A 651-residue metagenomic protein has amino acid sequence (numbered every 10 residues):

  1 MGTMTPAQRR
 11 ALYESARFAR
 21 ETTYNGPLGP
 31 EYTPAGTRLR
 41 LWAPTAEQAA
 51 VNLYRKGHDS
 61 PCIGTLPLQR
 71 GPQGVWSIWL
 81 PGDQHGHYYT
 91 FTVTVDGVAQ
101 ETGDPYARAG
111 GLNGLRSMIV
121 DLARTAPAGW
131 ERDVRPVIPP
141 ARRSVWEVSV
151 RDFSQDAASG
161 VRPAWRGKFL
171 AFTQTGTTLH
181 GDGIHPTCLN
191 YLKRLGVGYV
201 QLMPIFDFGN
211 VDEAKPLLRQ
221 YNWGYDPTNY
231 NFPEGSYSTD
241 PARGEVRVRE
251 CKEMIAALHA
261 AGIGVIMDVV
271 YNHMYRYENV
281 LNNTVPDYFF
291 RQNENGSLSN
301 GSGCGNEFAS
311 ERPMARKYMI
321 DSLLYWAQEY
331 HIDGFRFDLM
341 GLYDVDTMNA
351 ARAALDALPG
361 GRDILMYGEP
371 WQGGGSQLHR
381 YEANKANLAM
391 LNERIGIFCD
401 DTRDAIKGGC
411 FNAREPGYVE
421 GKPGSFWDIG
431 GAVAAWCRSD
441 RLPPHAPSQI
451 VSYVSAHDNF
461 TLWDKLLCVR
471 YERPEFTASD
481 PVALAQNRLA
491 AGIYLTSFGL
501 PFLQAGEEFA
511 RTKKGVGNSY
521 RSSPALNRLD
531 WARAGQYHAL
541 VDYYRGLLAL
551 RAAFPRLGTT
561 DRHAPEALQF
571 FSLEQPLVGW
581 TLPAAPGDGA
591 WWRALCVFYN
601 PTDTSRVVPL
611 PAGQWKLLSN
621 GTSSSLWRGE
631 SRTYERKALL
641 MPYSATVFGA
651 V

Functional and structural regions predicted by a protein language model:
M1-P34, R70-Q174: The feature marks proteins involved in alpha-glucan
A35-L39: Structural beta-strand segments of beta-rich domains
L41, F91, V148, L202 (+9 more regions): Conserved, mostly hydrophobic/aromatic
A43, H85-Y89, E630-V651: C-terminal beta-strand-rich structural cap/linker in extracellular carbohydrate-active enzymes
G64-R70, L218-Y225, L339-P444, E507-G546 (+1 more regions): Active-site-proximal helices and loops of the catalytic beta/alpha 8
A109-A158, I397-S479: Glycine-rich phosphate/pyrophosphate-binding loop and adjacent beta-alpha nucleotide/cofactor-binding cores
R151-Y330, R336-P359, L365, S376-Q377: Substrate-binding/active-site clefts of carbohydrate-active enzymes
P444-K616: Loop/helix patches that line or flank the sugar-binding groove of alpha-linked glycan CAZymes
